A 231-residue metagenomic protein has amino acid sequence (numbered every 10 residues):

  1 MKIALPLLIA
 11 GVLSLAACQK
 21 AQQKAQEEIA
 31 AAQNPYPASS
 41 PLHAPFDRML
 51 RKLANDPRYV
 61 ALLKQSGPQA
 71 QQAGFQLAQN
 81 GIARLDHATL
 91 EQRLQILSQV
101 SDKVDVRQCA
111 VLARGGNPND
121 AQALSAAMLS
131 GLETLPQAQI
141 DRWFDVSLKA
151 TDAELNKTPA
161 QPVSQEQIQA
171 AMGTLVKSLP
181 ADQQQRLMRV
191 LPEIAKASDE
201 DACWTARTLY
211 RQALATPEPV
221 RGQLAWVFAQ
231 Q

Functional and structural regions predicted by a protein language model:
M1-L7: Bacterial N-terminal signal peptides that target proteins for export
L7-L13: Hydrophobic helical h-region of N-terminal Sec-dependent signal peptides in bacterial secretory/periplasmic proteins
L15-A17: C-terminal motif of bacterial Sec signal peptides marking the signal peptidase cleavage site
K20-A126: N-terminal Sec/ER secretory leader and immediately downstream segment of secreted/extracellular precursors
L53, S66, G81, L85 (+10 more regions): Generic structural signal for hydrophobic core residues of well-folded globular domains
V106, A110-E193: Extended amphipathic alpha-helical interaction segments
Q183-Q231: A cross-kingdom marker for long, charged
